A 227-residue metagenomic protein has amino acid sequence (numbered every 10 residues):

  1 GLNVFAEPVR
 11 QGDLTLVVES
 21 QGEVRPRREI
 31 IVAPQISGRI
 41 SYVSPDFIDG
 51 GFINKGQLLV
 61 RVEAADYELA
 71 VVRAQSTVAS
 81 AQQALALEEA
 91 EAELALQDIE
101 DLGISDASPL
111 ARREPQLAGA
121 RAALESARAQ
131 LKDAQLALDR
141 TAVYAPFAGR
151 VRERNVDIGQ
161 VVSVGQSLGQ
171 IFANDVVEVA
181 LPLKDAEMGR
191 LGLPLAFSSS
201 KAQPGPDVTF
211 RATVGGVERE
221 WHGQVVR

Functional and structural regions predicted by a protein language model:
G1-P45, Q130-K132, A145, N155 (+2 more regions): N-terminal beta-strand block that forms a small beta-sandwich/beta-barrel module immediately after a flexible targeting
L16-E19, S76, S80-A84, E88 (+3 more regions): Extended amphipathic alpha-helical segments
V17, V176, L183-R227: Beta-strand/loop subdomains of soluble extracytoplasmic proteins
E23, G51-K55, A137, A142-R190 (+1 more regions): Surface-exposed patches in structured soluble domains
L58, A64-A65, S167, A173 (+1 more regions): Short, surface-exposed secondary-structure boundary micro-motifs
V60, Y67, A74, I99 (+3 more regions): Amphipathic alpha-helical coiled-coil segments and their boundaries
E63-R73, D175-A180, R219-E220: Short, Lys/Arg- and Gly-enriched loop/turn segments at beta-strand edges
V72-Q83, L181-M188, V225-V226: Short, compositionally biased
